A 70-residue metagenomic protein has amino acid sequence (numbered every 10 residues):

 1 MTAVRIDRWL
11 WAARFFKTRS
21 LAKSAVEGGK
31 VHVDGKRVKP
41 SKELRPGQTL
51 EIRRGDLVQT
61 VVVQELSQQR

Functional and structural regions predicted by a protein language model:
M1-P46: A basic, amphipathic helix-loop patch mediating RNA/tRNA/ribosome contacts
K30-R70: S4-like RNA-binding module at protein N-termini
